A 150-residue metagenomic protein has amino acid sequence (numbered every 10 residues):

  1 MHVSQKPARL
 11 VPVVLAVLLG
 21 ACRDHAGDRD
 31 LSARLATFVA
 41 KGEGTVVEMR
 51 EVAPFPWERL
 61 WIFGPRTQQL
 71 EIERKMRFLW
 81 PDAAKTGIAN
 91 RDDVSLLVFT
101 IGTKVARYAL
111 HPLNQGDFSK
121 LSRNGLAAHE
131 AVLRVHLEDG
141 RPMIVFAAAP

Functional and structural regions predicted by a protein language model:
H2-V11: Bacterial N-terminal signal peptides that target proteins for export
V14: Flanking scaffold residues of small Cys/His-coordinated metal-binding clusters
L18-A21: C-terminal motif of bacterial Sec signal peptides marking the signal peptidase cleavage site
R23-R29: Bacterial lipoprotein signal-peptidase II cleavage site
D30-E48: Post-signal peptide N-terminal segment of mature Sec-exported envelope proteins
S32, F38, W57-L60, M143: A residue-level signal for beta-strand positions that form part of recognition/binding surfaces within mature
E51-Q115: Mature extracytoplasmic domains of secretory-pathway proteins
Q115-P150: C-terminal partner/receptor-binding element of secreted or periplasmic proteins
